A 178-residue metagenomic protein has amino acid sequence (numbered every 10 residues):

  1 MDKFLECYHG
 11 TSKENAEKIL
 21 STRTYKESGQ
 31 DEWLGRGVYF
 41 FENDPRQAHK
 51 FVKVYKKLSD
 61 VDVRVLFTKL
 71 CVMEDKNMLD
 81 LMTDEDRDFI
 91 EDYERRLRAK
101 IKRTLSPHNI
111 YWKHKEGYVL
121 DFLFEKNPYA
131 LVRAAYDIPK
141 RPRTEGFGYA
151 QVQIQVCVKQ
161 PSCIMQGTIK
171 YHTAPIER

Functional and structural regions predicted by a protein language model:
M1, G29-E32, K57-S59, T144-G148: A general structural signal for short secondary-structure junctions and capping/turn motifs
M1-W33: ADP-ribose/NAD+-binding catalytic cleft of ART/PARP-like enzymes
L5, G35-V38, V63-F67: Extracellular structured ligand-interaction cores
Y8-E14, V38-P45, L70-E74: Short, flexible loop/turn elements at secondary-structure junctions
K26-E27, Y55-F67: Cytochrome P450 catalytic domain signature, combining two hallmark sequence patches
S28-Y55: Extended catalytic/binding region for NAD+/ADP-ribose chemistry, centered on the ART fold
A48-K50, D60, N77-D80: Short, solvent-exposed secondary-structure capping/transition elements
R64-R178: Active-site and NAD+-binding cores of ADP-ribose-processing enzymes
